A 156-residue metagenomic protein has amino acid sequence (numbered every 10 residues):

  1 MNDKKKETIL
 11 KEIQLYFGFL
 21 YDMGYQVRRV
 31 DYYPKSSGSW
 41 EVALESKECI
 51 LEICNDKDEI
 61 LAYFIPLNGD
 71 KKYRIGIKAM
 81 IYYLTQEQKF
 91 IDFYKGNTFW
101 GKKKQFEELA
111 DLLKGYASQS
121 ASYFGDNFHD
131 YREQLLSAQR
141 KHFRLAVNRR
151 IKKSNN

Functional and structural regions predicted by a protein language model:
M1-Y16, R28-N156: Intrinsically disordered, low-complexity regulatory regions enriched in serine/threonine/proline and acidic residues
Y25: Short phosphate-binding/catalytic loops that engage adenosine nucleotides
